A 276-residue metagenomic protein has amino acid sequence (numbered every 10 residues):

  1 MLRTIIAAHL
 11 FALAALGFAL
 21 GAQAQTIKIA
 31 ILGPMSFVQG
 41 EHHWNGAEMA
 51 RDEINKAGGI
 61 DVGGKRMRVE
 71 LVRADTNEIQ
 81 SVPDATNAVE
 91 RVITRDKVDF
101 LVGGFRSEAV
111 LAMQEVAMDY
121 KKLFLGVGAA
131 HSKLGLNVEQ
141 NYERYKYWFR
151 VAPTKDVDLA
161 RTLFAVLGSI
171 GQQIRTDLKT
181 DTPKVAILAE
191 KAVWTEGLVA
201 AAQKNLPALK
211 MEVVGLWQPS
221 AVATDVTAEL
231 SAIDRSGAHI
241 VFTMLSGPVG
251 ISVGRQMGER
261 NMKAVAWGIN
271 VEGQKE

Functional and structural regions predicted by a protein language model:
M1-F11: Bacterial N-terminal signal peptides that target proteins for export
F18-A24: Sec/Tat signal peptide C-region and signal peptidase I cleavage site
T26, Q39-N45, I60-E139, V151 (+3 more regions): Beta-alpha junction/loop-to-helix N-cap segments that form part of ligand/metal-binding clefts
T26-P34, V69-R73, P183-A186: Short, well-ordered beta-strand elements
S36-M49, V193-L198: Glycine- and acidic-residue-enriched helix-capping/strand-helix junction motifs
E48-R73, D177, A208-K210: Signal peptide-proximal N-terminal region of secreted/periplasmic/extracellular or secretory-lumen proteins
V98-V214, V265-E276: Extracytoplasmic ligand/sensor domains, especially the bilobed periplasmic-binding protein
E115-A117, V199-E276: Extracellular/periplasmic bilobed ligand-binding domains
